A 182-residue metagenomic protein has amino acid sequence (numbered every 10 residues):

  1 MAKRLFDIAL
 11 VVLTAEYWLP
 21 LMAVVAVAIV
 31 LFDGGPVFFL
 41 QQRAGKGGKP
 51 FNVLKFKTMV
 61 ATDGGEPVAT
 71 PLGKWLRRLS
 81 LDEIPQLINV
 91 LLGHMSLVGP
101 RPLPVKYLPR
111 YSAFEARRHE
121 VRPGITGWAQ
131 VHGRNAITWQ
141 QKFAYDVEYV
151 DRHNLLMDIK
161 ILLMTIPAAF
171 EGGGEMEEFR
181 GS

Functional and structural regions predicted by a protein language model:
M1-V60, I161-S182: A hydrophobic, helix-centered structural microdomain
A2, W18, E66, R77-L81 (+1 more regions): Short, solvent-exposed loop/helix junctions and linker helices that flank or host conserved functional motifs
I8, E120-S182: C-terminal terminal-structure detector
F32-D33, R43-K46, L91, L97 (+3 more regions): Short glycine/serine/threonine-biased micro-segments
P36-W75, T126-A144: Short, glycine-rich, amphipathic interfacial segments at transmembrane boundaries or analogous
A61, P100, R152: Short, conserved catalytic or interaction motifs in soluble domains
G65-R122, L162-T165: A short, structured surface patch at a secondary-structure boundary
